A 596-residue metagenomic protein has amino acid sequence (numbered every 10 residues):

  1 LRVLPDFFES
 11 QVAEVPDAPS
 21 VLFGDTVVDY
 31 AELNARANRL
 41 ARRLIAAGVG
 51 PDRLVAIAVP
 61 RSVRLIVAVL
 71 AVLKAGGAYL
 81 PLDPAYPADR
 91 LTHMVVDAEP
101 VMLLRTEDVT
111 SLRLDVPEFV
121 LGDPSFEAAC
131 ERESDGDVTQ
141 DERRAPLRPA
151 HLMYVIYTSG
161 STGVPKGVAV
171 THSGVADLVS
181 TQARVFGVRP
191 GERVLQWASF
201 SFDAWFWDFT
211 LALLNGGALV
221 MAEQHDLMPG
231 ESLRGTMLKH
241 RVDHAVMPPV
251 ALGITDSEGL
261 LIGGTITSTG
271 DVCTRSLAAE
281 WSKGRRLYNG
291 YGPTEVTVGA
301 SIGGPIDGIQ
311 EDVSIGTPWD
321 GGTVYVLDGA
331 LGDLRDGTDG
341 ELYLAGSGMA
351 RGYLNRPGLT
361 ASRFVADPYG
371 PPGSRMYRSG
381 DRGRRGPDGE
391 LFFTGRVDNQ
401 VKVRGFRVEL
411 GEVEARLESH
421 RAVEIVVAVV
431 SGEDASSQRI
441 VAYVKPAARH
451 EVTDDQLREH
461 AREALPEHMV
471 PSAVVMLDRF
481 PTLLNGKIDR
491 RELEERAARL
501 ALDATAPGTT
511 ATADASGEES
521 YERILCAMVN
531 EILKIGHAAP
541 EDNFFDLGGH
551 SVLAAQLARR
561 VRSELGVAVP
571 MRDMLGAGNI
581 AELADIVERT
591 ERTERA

Functional and structural regions predicted by a protein language model:
L1-I156, V170-H172, D177, T274 (+4 more regions): AMP-binding/adenylate-forming domain of the ANL superfamily
V3-P5, R42, M102-A145, V175 (+7 more regions): AMP-dependent adenylate-forming
V15-V27, A47-L54, T394-N399, E424-A428 (+5 more regions): Phosphopantetheine carrier-protein modules
N38, S62-L73, V408-E412, R523 (+3 more regions): Phosphopantetheine-attachment site and its flanking helix in carrier
A56-A58, M102-L104, V246, T267 (+1 more regions): Structural motif
R64-L70, G77-V96, C130, D137-L334 (+4 more regions): Motif- and composition-driven signal specific to adenylation
